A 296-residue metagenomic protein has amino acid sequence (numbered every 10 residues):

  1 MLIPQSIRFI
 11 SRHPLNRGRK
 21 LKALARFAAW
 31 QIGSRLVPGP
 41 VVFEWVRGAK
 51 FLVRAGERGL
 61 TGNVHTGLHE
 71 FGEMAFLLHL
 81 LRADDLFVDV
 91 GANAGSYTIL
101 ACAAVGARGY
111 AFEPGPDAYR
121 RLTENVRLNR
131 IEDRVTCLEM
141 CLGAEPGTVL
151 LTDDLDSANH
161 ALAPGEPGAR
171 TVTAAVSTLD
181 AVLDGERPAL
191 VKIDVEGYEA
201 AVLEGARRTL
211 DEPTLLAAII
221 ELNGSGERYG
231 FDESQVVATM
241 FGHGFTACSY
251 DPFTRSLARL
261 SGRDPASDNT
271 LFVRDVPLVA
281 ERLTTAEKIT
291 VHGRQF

Functional and structural regions predicted by a protein language model:
M1-F296: Phosphate/nucleotide-binding beta-alpha loop and adjacent structural elements of enzyme active sites
